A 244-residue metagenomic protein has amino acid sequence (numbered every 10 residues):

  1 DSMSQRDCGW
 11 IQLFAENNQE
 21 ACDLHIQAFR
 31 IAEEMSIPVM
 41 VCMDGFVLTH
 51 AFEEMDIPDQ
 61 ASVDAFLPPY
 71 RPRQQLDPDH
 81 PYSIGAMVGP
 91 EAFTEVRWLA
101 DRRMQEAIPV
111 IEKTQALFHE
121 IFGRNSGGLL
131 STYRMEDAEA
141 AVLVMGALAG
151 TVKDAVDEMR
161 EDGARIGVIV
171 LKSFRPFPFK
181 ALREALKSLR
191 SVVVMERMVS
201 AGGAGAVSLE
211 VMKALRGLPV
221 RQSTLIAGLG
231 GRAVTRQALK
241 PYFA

Functional and structural regions predicted by a protein language model:
D1-G45, V220-R232: Conserved thiamine diphosphate
L24-I26, H50-I57, A181, A204-A206 (+1 more regions): Short acidic, glycine/serine/threonine-rich loops at helix termini
V39-S131: Conformationally flexible catalytic loops at phosphate/diphosphate-handling active centers
V110-G127, V144-V152, L171-P178: A general structural motif
T132-A164, F177-E184: Redox- and metal-dependent alpha/beta enzyme cores, enriched for Fe-S-associated oxidoreductases and cofactor-handling
D162-S191, M198: Core nucleotide-handling region used for phosphoryl-transfer chemistry
M195-A244: Peripheral docking tails and interdomain loops at the edges of cofactor- or intermediate-handling domains
